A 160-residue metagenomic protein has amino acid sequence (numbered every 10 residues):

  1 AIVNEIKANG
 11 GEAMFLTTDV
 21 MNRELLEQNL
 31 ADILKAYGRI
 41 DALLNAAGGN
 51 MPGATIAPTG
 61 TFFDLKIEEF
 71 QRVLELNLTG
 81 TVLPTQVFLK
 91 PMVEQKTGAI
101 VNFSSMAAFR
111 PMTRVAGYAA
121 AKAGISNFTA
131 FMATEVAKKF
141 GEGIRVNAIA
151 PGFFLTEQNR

Functional and structural regions predicted by a protein language model:
N9-E12, D32-N45, M51, K66 (+1 more regions): A glycine-rich helix->loop->beta "capping" turn within Rossmann-like NAD(P)(H)-dependent oxidoreductase domains
T17-N29, I67: The beta1-alpha1 cofactor-binding region of Rossmann-like NAD(H)/NADP(H)-dependent oxidoreductases
A54-F62, K66-Q71: Substrate-binding pocket helix/loop in short-chain dehydrogenase/reductase
A57-G60, P111-A119, F131: Active-site loop-to-helix junction immediately N-terminal to the catalytic Tyr of the SDR YXXXK motif in Rossmann-fold
T85, A121: Active-site helix of classical SDR
K90, T134-K139: Alpha-helical segment proximal to the catalytic Tyr-Lys
S105: Residue(s) in the substrate-gating loop at a strand-loop-helix junction that position the organic substrate next
